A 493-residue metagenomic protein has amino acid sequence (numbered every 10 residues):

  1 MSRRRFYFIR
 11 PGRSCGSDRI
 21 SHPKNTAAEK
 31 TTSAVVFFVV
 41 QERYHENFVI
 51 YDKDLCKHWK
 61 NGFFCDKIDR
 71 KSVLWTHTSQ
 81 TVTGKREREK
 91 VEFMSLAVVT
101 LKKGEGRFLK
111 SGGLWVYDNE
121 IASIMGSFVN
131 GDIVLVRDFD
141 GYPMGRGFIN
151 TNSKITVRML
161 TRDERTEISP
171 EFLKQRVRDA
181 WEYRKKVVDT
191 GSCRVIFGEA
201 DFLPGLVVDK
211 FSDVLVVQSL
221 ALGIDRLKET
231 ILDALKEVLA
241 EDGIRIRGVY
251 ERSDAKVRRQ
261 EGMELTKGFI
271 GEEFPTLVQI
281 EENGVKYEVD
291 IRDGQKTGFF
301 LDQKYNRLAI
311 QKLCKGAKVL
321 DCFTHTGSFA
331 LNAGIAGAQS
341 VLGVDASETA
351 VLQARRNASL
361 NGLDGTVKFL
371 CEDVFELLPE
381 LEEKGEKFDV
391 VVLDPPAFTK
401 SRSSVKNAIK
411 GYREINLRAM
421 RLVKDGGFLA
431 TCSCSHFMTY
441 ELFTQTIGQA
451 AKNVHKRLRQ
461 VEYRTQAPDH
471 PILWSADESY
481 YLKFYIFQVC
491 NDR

Functional and structural regions predicted by a protein language model:
S2-R10, D18: Extreme N-terminal basic, low-complexity initiation segments that serve as generic localization/processing leaders
R3-R5, N25-F37, D54-H58, G62: Positively charged N-terminal leader segments that act as targeting/secretion signals
G16-D18, H22: Residue-level detector of structural "landmarks"
Y44-K53, K57, F63-K85, K90: Short, positively charged and aromatic/hydrophobic N-terminal segments
V91-S212: Non-catalytic accessory regions of SAM-dependent methyltransferases
I196-D209, K228-F299, L308: Non-catalytic substrate-recognition/targeting regions of SAM-dependent transferases
G268, E272-R493: Rossmann-like S-adenosyl-L-methionine
